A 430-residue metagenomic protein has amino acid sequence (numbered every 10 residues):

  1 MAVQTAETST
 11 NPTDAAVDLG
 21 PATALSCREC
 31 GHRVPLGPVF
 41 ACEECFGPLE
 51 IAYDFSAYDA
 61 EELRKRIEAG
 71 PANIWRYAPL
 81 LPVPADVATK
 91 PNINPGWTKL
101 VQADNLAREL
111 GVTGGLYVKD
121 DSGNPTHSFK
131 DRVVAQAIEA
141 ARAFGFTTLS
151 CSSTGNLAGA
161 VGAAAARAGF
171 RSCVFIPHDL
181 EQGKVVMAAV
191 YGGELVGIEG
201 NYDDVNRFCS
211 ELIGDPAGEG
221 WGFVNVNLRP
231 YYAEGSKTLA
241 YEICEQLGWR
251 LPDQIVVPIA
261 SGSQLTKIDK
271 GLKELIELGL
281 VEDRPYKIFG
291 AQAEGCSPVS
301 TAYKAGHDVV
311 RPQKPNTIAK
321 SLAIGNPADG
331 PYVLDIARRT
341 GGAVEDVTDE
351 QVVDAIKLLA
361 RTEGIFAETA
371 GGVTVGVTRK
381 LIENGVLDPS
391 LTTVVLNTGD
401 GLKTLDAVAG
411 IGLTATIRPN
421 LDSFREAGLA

Functional and structural regions predicted by a protein language model:
A2-A430: PLP-dependent amino-acid enzyme catalytic core
